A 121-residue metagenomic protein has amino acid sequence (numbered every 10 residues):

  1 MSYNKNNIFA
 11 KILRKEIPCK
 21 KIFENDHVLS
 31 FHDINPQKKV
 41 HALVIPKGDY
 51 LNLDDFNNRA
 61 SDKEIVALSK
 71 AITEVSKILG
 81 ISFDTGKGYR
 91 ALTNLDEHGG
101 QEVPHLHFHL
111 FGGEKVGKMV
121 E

Functional and structural regions predicted by a protein language model:
M1-E121: HIT superfamily nucleotide-processing domains
